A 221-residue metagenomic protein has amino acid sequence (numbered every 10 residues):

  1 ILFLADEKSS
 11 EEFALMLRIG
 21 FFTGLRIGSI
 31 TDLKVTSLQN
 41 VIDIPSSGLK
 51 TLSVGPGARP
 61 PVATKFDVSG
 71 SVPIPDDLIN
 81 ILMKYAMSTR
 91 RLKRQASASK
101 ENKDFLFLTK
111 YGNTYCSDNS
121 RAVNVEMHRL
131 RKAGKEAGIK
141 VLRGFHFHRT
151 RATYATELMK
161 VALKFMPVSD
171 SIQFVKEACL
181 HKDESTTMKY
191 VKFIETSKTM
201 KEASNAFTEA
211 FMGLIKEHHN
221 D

Functional and structural regions predicted by a protein language model:
I1-I27: Basic, Lys/Arg- and aromatic-enriched nucleic-acid-binding interface segment
F3, S53-S71, E136-R143, K160 (+2 more regions): A cross-kingdom feature marking solvent-exposed beta-strand/loop segments within repeated, beta-rich binding/scaffold
L33-N80, Q95: Conserved tyrosine-mediated DNA breakage-rejoining catalytic core shared by Y-recombinases
S37-I42, K164-K189: Short, polar N-cap/turn motifs at the start of nucleic acid-interacting alpha helices
D76-L142, Y154: Active-site/catalytic core of tyrosine-dependent DNA strand-transfer enzymes
N124-E177: Short, basic (Lys/Arg/His-rich) helix/loop patches that form interaction surfaces in the mid-to-C-terminal regions
C179-N205: Catalytic-site neighborhood detector that most strongly recognizes the C-terminal catalytic loop/helix of tyrosine
N205-D221: C-terminal secondary-structure termini that scaffold catalytic or DNA-interacting sites
